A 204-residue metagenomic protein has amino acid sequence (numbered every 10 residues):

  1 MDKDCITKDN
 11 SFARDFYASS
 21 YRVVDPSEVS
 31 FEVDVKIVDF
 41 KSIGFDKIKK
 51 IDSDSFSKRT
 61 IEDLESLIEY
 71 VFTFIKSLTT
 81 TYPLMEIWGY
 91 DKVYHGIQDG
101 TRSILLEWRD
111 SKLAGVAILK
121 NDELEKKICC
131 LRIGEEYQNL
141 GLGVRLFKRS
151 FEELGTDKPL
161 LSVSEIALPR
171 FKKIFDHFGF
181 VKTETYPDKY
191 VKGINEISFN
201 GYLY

Functional and structural regions predicted by a protein language model:
K8-D9, A13-G89: Short amphipathic alpha-helix that is part of the acyltransferase structural core
D25, I166, D188-Y204: C-terminal "cap" of GNAT-fold acetyltransferases
S77-I104, W108: Active-site rim helix/loop that mediates acceptor-substrate recognition in acyltransferases
S111-V116, K126: Glycine-rich phosphate/pyrophosphate-binding loop shared by adenosine-nucleotide-utilizing enzymes
L124-E135: Conserved acetyl-CoA binding element of GNAT-fold acetyltransferases
N139-E152: Conserved acetyl-CoA-binding loop-helix of GNAT-fold acetyltransferases
L154-E165: Conserved GNAT acetyl-CoA-binding A-motif
I166-T185: Conserved active-site alpha-helix within GNAT-family acetyltransferase domains
